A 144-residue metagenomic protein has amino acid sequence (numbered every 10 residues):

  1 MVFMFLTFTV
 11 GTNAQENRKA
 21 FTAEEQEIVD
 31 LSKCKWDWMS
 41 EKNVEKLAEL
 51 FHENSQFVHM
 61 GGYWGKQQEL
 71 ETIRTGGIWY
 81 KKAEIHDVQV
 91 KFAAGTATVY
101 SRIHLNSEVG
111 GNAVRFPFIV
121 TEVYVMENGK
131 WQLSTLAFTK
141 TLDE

Functional and structural regions predicted by a protein language model:
M1-T9: Bacterial N-terminal signal peptides
G11-L50, F92-G95, E144: Short, low-complexity N-terminal intrinsically disordered segments enriched in polar/charged residues
K35, L47-A48, S55, E69 (+2 more regions): Hydrophobic pocket/interface hotspot
M39, L50-W64, I73-W79: A short gly/proline-enriched turn/hairpin at secondary-structure junctions
F51, G61-G62, Q89, I103-L105 (+2 more regions): A mature extracytoplasmic/lumenal domain signature
I73-N112: Surface-exposed, charged secondary-structure patches
P117-E144: Short beta-strand edge/turn micro-motifs at domain boundaries
